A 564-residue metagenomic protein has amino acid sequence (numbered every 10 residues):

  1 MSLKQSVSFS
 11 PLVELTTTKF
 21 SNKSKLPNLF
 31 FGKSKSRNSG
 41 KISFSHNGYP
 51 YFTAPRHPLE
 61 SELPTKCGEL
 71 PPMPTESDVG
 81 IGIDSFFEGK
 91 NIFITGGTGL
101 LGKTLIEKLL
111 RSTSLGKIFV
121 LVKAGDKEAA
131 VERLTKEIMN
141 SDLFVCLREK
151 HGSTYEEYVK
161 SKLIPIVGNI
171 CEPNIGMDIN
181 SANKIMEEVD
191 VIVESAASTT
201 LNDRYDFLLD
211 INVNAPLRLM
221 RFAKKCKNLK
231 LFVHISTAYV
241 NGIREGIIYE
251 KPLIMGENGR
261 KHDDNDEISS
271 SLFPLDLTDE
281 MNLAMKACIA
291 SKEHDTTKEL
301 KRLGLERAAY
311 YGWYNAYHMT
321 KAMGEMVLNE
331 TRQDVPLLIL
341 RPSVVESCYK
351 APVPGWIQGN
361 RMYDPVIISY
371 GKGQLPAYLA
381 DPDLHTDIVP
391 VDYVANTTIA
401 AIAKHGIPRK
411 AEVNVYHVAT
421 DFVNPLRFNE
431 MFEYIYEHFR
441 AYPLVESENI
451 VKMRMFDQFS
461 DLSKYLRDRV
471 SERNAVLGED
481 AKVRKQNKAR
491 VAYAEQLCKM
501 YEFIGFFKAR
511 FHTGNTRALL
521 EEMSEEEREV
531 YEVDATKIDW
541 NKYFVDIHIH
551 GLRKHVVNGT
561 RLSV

Functional and structural regions predicted by a protein language model:
S2-T200, Y205-L209, P216-L217, K225-L231 (+2 more regions): N-terminal Rossmann/SDR dinucleotide-binding element
K4-Q5, S10-V13, S45-P58, T65 (+5 more regions): Amphipathic terminal alpha-helices
S112-S114, F222-L231, T331-P336, K404-K410 (+1 more regions): Secondary-structure transition/capping motifs at alpha-helix termini and the adjoining loop/turn into the next element
I211, V389, L426, F511: Residue-level signal for the nucleotide or nucleotide-sugar donor/cofactor binding architecture
V233, L340-R341, V418: Hydrophobic structural elements of the Rossmann-like NAD(P)H-binding subdomain that define the short-chain
R244-H318, A322-P408, F422, M431-F439 (+2 more regions): NAD(P)-dependent short-chain dehydrogenase/reductase
A401-M500, A509, A518, E522 (+3 more regions): Mid/C-terminal beta-alpha module of Rossmann-like enzyme folds, strongest in SDR-family dehydrogenases/epimerases
